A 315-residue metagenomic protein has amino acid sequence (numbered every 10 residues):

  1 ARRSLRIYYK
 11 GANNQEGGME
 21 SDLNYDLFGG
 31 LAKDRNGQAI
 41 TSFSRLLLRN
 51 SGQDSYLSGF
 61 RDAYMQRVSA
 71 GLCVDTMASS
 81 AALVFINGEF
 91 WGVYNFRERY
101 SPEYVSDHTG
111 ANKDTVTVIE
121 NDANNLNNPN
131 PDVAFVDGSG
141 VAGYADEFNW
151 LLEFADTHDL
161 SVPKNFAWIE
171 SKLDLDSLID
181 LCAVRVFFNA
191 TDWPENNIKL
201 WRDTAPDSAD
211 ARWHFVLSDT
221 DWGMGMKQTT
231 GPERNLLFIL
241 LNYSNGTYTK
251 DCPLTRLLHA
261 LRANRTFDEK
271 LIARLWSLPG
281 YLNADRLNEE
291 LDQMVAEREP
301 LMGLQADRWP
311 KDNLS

Functional and structural regions predicted by a protein language model:
A1, Q15-M19, D54, G71 (+5 more regions): Middle-to-C-terminal accessory/interaction subdomains
A1-P131: Conserved ATP-binding subdomain of kinase catalytic cores across diverse folds
